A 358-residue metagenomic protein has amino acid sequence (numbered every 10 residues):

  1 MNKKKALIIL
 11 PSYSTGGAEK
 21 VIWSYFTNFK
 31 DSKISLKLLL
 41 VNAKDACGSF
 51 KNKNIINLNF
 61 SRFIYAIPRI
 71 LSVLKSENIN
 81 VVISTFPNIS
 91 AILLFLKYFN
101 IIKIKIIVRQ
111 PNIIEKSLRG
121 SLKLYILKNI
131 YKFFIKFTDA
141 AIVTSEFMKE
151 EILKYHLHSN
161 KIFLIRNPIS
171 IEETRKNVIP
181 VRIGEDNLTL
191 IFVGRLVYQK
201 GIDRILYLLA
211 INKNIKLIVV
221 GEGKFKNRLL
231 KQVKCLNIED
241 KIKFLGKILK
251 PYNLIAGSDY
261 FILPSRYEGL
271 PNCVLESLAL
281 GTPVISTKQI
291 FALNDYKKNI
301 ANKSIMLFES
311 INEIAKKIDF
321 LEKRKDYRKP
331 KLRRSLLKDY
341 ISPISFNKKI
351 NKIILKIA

Functional and structural regions predicted by a protein language model:
G16-S24, L188, F192-I211, I215 (+1 more regions): A conserved mid-protein helix/loop that constitutes part of the nucleotide-sugar donor-binding site
L71, L124-A141: Membrane-proximal helix-turn-helix segments that form the acceptor-binding/catalytic region of lipid-linked
S84-S90, Q110-P111: Short His-centered aromatic/hydrophobic patch
F147, P168: Carbohydrate-associated surface elements
K247, R266: Aromatic "clamp/platform" in nucleotide-sugar-dependent glycosyltransferases that forms part of the donor/acceptor
P283-T287, A292: Short hydrophobic beta-strand element within catalytic cores of glycosyltransferases and related nucleotide-activated
I300-N312, D319-K325: Conserved acidic donor-binding segment of nucleotide-sugar-dependent glycosyltransferases
K325-L355: A charged, aromatic-enriched C-terminal amphipathic alpha-helix characteristic of glycosyltransferases across folds
